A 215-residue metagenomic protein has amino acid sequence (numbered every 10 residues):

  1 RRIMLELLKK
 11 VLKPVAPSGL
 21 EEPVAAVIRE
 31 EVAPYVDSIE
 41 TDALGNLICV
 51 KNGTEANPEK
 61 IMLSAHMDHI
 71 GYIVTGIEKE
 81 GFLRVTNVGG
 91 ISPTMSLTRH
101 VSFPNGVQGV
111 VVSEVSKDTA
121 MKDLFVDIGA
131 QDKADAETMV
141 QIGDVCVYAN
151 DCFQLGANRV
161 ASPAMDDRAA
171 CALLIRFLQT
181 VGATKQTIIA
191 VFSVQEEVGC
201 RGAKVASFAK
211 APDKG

Functional and structural regions predicted by a protein language model:
R1-G215: N-terminal hydrophobic/helix-forming segments and targeting peptides
